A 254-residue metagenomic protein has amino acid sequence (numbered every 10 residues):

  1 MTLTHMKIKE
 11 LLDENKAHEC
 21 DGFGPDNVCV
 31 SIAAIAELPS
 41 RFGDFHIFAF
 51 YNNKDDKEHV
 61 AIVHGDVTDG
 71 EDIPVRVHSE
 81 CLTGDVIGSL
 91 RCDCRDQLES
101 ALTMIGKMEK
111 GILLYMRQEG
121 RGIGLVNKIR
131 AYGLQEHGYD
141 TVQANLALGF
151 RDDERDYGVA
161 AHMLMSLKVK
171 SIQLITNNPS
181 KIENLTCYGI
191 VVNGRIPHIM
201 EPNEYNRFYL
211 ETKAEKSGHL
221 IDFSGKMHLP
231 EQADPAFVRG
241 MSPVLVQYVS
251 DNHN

Functional and structural regions predicted by a protein language model:
M1-N254: Catalytic domains of riboflavin
